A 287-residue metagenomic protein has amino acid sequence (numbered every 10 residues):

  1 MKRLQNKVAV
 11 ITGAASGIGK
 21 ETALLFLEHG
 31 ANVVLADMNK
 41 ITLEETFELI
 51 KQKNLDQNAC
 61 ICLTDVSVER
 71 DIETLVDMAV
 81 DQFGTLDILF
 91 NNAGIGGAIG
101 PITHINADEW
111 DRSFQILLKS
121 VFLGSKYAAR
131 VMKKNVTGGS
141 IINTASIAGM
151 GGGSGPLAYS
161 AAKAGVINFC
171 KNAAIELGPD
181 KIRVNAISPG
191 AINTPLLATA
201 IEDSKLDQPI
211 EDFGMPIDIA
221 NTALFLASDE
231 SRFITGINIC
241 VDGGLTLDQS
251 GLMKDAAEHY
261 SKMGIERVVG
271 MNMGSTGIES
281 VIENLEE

Functional and structural regions predicted by a protein language model:
K2-V34: Canonical Rossmann dinucleotide-binding motif of NAD(H)/NADP(H)-dependent dehydrogenases/reductases, specifically
G96-D111, R130, K134, G155-A158 (+2 more regions): Conserved mid-core segment of classical short-chain dehydrogenase/reductases
I102-T103, G151-L157, P179, E211 (+2 more regions): Active-site loop immediately N-terminal to the catalytic Tyr-X3-Lys motif of short-chain dehydrogenase/reductase
T103-F122, I142, Y159, V166 (+1 more regions): Catalytic Tyr-X3-Lys loop
S125, A162, C170: Active-site helix of classical SDR
R130, I175-P179, R232: Alpha-helical segment proximal to the catalytic Tyr-Lys
S146: Residue(s) in the substrate-gating loop at a strand-loop-helix junction that position the organic substrate next
A186, E202-I234, I239-G243, V268-E287: C-terminal helical subdomain
